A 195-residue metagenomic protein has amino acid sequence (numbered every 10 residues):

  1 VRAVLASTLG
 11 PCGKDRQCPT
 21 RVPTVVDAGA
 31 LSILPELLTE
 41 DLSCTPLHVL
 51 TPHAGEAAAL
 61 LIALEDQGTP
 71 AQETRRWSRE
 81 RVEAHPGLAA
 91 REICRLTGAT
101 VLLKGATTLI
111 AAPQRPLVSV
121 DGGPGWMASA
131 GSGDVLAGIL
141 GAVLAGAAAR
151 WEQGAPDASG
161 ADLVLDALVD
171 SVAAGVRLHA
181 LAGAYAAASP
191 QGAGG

Functional and structural regions predicted by a protein language model:
V1-D121, A158-D162: Glycine-rich phosphate/dinucleotide-binding loop and adjoining beta-alpha-beta core of small-molecule
R2-A6, G175, H179, A187: Hydrophobic, well-ordered secondary-structure segments that either form specific early membrane-associated helices used
V4, T8-L9, G125, V143-A148 (+1 more regions): A structural preference for long, well-packed, hydrophobic secondary-structure segments
A54-A57, R177-L181: Short connector loops/turns at beta-strand edges and beta->alpha or beta->beta junctions
A59-I62, S129-G160, A167, V172-R177: Short, small-residue alpha-helix embedded
V118-V120, A137, A180-G183: Short acidic (Asp/Glu) and glycine-rich catalytic loops that position anionic groups and cofactors
S119-G131: Short pre-catalytic strand/loop immediately N-terminal to key active-site residues, enriched for Gly-Thr
A180-G195: Charged C-terminal helix
